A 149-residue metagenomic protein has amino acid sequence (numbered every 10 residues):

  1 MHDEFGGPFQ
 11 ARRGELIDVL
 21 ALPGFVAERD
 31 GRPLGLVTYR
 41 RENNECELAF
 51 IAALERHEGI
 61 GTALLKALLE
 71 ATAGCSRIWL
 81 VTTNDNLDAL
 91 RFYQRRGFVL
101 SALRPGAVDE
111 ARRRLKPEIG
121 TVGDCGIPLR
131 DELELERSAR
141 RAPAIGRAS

Functional and structural regions predicted by a protein language model:
M1-R56, T62-K66, S138: Acetyl-CoA-dependent GNAT
E58-A71, L87-R95: Conserved acetyl-CoA-binding loop-helix of GNAT-fold acetyltransferases
T72-D85: Conserved GNAT acetyl-CoA-binding A-motif
D85-N86, G106-S149: C-terminal "cap" of GNAT-fold acetyltransferases
